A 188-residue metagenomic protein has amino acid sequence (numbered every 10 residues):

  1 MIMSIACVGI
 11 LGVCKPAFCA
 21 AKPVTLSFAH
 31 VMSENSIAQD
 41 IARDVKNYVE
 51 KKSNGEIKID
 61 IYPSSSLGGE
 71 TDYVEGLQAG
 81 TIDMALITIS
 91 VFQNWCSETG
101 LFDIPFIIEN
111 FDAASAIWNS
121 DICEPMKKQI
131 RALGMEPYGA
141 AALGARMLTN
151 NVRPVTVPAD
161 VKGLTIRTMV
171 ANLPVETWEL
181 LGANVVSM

Functional and structural regions predicted by a protein language model:
M1-T25: Short, low-complexity disordered leader/linker segments with a strong preference for bacterial N-terminal type II
P16-H30, R43, E50-K58, R131 (+1 more regions): Immediate post-signal peptide segment of exported/extracytoplasmic ligand-binding proteins
S27-D44, S64-G69: Extracytoplasmic "Venus flytrap"
A29, E56-I61, G100, I107-F111: Glycine-/proline-rich flexible loop or hinge segments
N35-D60, N172-E176: Short, polar/charged alpha-helical segment
D44, K52, K58-A85, N110: Extracytoplasmic small-molecule ligand-binding "clamshell" domains of the periplasmic binding protein/Venus flytrap
K46-E50, Q78, D83, T88-V186: Contiguous mixed-secondary-structure segments that line small-molecule binding/active-site clefts of soluble domains
I59-G68, I166-T168, A183-M188: Short beta-strand-to-loop elements that line the ligand-binding cleft of bilobed periplasmic-binding protein-like
